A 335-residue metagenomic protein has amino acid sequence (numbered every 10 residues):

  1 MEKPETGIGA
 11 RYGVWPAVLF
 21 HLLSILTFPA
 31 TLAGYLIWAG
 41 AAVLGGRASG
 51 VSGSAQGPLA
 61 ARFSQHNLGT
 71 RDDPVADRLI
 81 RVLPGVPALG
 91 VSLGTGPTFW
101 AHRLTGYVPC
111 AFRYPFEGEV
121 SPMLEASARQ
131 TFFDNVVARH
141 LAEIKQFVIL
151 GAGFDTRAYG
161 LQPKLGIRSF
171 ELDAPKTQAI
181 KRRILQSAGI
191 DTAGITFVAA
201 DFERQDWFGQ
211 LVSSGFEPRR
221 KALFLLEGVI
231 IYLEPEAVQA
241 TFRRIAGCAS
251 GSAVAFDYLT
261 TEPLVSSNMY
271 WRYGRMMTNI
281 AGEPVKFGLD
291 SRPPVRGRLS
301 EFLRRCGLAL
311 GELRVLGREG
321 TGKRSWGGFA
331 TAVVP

Functional and structural regions predicted by a protein language model:
E2-Q146, D155-I195: Rossmann-like AdoMet
Q186-R219: S-adenosyl-L-methionine
F197, D206-G209, Y232-G247: A short, conserved alpha-helix within the catalytic core of class I
F216-E236: A short SAM/SAH-binding and catalytic strip from SAM-dependent methyltransferases
L223, F242, A246-P263: Conserved beta-strand signature within the Rossmann-like core of class I S-adenosyl-L-methionine
M269-L289: Short, glycine-/aromatic-enriched active-site segment of Class I SAM-dependent methyltransferases
G288-L313: Short alpha-helix
L313-P335: Core SAM-dependent methyltransferase catalytic element
